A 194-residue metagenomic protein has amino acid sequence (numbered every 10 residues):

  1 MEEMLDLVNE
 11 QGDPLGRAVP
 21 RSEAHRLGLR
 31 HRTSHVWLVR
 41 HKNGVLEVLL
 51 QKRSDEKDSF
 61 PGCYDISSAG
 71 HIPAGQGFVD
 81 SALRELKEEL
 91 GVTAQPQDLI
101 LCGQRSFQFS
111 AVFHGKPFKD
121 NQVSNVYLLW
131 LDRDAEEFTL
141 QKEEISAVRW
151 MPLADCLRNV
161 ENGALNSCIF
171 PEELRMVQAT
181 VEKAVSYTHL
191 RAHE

Functional and structural regions predicted by a protein language model:
E2-V39: Acidic, metal-coordinating catalytic segment for phosphate/diphosphate chemistry, firing primarily on the Nudix
N9, L38-R40, K52, W130-L131: Residue-level signal for short segments within beta-strands and strand-turn junctions of well-structured beta-sheet
D13-A18, G44-K52, E136-L140: Short, well-ordered strand-loop elements centered on a beta-strand within folded domains, enriched for acidic residues
E23-T33, G44-R84, E88-V92: Conserved Nudix-box catalytic region and its N-terminal flanking loop in Nudix hydrolases and closely related
V45, K52-D55, E89-A135: Active-site segment of metal-dependent pyrophosphate-handling enzymes, primarily the Nudix hydrolase catalytic core
F138-L165: NUDIX/MutT-family hydrolases
A184-V185: Acidic, proline/serine/threonine- and glycine-rich low-complexity intrinsically disordered segments
T188-E194: Conserved small/polar residues in nucleotide/adenosyl-binding loops
